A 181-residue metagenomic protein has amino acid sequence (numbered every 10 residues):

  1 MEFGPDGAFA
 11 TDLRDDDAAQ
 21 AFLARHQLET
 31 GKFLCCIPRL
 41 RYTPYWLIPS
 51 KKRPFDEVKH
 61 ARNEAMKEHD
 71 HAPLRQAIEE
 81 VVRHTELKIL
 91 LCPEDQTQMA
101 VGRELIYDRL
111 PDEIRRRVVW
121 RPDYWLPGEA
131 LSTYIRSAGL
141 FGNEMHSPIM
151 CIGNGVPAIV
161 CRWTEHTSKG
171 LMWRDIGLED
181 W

Functional and structural regions predicted by a protein language model:
M1-W181: Active-site anion-handling motifs in enzyme catalytic cores
